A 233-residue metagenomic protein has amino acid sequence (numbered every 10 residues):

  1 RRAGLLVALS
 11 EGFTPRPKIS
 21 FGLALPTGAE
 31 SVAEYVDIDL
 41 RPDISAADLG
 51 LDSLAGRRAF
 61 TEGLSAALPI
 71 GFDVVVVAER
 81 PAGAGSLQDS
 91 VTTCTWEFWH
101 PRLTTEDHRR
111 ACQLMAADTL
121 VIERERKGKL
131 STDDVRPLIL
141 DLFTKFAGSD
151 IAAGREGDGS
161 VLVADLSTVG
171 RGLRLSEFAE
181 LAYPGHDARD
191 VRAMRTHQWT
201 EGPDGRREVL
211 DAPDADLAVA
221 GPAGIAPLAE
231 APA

Functional and structural regions predicted by a protein language model:
R1, V36-I38, S90-H100: Short glycine-/aliphatic-rich beta-strand segments at the starts of folded cytosolic domains
R1-A8, E62-I70, A116-L120, E180-D187: Short, intrinsically disordered, mixed-charge
V7-D43, A82: Short, charge-patterned binding micro-sites
R16, Q113-A233: Core RNA-modification/binding signature centered on pseudouridine synthases
L23, A78-S86, E125-K129, L138-D141: Glycine-rich, charged/polar anion/phosphate-binding loops that engage phosphate groups from diverse ligands
V32-V91: Ordered, amphipathic secondary-structure segments that act as subunit-interaction surfaces in large macromolecular
I38-I44, F98-L103, A164-T168: Short beta-strand-to-loop capping motifs
I44-E62, R102-M115, G170-E177: Short, conserved charged micro-motifs
